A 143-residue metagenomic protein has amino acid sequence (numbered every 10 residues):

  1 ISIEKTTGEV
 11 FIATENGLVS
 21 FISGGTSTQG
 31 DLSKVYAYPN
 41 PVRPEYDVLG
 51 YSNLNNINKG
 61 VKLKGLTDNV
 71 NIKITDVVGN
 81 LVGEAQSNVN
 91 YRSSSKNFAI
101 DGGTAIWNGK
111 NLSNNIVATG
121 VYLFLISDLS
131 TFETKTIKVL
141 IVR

Functional and structural regions predicted by a protein language model:
I3-T7: Residue-level detector of Asp-centered blade-edge/turn motifs that repeat once per structural unit in beta-propeller
E9-I12: Conserved beta-propeller blade signature
E15: Short loop/turn segments immediately following the C-termini of beta-strands
F21-D31: Short loop/turn segments immediately following beta-strands, especially the blade-tip and inter-blade linker loops
D31-K73, S130: Glycine-centered coil/turn sites that cap beta-strands in beta-rich domains
V70-V82, Y122: Short, glycine-anchored, charge-dense loop/turn motifs used at functional sites
V78-V117, D128-T131: Glycine-centered tight-turn motifs at strand-turn-strand junctions
V121-R143: C-terminal tail/sorting-segment detector
